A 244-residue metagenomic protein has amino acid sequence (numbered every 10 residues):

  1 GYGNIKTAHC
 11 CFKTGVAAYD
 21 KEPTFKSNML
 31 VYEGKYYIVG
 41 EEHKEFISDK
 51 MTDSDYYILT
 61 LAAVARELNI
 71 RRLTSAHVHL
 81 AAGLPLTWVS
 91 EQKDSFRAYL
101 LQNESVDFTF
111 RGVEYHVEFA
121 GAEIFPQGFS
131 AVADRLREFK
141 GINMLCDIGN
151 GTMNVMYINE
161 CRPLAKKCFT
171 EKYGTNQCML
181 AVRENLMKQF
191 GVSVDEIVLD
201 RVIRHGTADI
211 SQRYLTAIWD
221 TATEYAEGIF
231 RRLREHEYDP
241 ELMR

Functional and structural regions predicted by a protein language model:
Y2-L145, R162-Q177, Q189, I197-R244: Nucleotide/phosphate-binding catalytic cleft detector across ATP-hydrolyzing and phosphate-transferring enzymes
G3, I148-N154: Ser/Thr-glycine-rich phosphate-binding loops at phosphate-binding pockets of nucleotides, nucleotide cofactors
T7, V155-Y157: Conserved blade-register residue in beta-propeller folds
L180, E184-M187: Long, charge-rich alpha-helical interaction segments
